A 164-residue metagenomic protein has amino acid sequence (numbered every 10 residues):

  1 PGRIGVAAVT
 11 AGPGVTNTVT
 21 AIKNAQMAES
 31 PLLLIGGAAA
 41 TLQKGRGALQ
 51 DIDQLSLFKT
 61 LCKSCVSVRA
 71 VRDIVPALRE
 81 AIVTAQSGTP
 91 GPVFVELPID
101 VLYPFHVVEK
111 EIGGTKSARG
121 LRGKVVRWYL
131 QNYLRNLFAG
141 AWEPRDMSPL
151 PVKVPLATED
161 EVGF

Functional and structural regions predicted by a protein language model:
P1-F164: N-terminal alpha/beta PP-like core and its mobile active-site loop of ThDP/TPP-dependent enzymes
